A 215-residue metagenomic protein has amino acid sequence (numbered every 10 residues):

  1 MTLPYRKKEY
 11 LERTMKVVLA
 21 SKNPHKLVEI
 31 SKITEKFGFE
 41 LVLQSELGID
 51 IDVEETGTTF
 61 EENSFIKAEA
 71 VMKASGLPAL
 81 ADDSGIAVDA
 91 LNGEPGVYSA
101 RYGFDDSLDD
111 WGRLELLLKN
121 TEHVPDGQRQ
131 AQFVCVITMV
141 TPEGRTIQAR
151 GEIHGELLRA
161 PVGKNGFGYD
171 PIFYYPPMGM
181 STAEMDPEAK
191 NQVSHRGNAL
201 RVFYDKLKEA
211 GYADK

Functional and structural regions predicted by a protein language model:
M1-T14: N-terminal amphipathic/basic-hydrophobic helices that include classical n-h-c signal peptides and signal-anchor
K7, S21-P24: Short helix-onset patch at the extreme N-terminus, typifying the N->h transition of secretory signal peptides
K16-V18, H25-K215: Anionic-ligand binding patches
